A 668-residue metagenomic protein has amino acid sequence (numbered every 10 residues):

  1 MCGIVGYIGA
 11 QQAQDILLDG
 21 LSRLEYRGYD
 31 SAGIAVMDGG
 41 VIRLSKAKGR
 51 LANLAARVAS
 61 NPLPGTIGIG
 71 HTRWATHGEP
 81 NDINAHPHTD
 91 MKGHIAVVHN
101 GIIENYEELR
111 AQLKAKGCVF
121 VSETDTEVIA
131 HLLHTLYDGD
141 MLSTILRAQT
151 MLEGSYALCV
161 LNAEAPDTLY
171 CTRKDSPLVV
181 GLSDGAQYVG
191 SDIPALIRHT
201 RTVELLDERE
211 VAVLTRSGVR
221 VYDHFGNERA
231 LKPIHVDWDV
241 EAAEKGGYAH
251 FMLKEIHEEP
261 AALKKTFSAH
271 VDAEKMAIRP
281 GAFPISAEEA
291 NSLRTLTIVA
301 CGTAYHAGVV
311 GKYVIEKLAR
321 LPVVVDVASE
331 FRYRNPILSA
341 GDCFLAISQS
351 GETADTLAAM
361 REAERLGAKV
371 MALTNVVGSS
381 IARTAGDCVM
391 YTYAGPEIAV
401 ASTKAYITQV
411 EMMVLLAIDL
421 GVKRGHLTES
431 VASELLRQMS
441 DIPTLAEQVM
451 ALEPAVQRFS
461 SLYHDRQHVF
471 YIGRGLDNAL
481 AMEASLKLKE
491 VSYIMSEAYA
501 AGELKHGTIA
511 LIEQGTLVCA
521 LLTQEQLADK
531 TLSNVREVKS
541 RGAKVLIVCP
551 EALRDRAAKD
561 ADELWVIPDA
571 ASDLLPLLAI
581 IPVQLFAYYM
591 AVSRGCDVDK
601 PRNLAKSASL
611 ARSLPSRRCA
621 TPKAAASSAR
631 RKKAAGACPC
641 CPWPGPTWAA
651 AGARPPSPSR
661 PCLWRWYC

Functional and structural regions predicted by a protein language model:
M1-K245, A249-H250, K254, E258-R294 (+5 more regions): Conserved short alpha-helical segments that host acidic/polar catalytic motifs at enzyme active sites
T66, G70-I83, A269-A287, G311-I347 (+2 more regions): Glycine-rich oxoanion-binding loops at beta->alpha junctions
G226, M252, K544, A557 (+2 more regions): Generic C-terminus detector
E259-L263, F267-T297, C388-L517, A591-L614: Active-site phosphate/pyrophosphate-binding segments
E288-D441, L521-E563, F586: Glycine-rich phosphate-binding loops that contact phosphosugars or nucleotide phosphates
R630-W643: Short, membrane-interfacial amphipathic segments enriched in basic
P655-C668: Short, strongly hydrophobic transmembrane alpha-helices
